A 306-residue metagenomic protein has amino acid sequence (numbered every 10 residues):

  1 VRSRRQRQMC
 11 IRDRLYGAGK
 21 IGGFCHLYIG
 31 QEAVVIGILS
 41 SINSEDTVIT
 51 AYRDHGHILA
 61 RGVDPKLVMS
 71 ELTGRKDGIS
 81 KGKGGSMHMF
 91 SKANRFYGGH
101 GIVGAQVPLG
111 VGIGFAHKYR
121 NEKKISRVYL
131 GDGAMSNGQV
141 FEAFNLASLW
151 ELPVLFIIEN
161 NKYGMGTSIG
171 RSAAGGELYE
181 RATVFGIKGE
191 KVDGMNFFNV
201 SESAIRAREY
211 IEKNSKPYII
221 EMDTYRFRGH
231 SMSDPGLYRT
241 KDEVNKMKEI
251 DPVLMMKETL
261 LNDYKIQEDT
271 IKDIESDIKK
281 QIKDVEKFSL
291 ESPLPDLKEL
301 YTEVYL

Functional and structural regions predicted by a protein language model:
V1-R7, I11: Single conserved hydrophobic/aromatic residue that forms the stacking wall/gate of nucleotide- or nucleobase-binding
K20-W150, S168-A174, Y179, V184-G186: Cofactor-binding active-site loop characterized by glycine-rich and histidine/acidic residues
G56, K162-M165, R226-R228: Short gly/pro/ser/thr-enriched loop/turn and capping motifs at secondary-structure boundaries
K118-E122, A174-R206, E249-E275: Conserved thiamine diphosphate
W150-G170: A short, conserved beta-to-alpha structural element at the edge of catalytic cores that scaffolds binding
I157-I158, E190-D193, V200, I219-D223: Short, conserved beta-strand edge motifs with alternating hydrophobic and charged residues
K162-T167, I187-V192, L237-N245, T270: Short beta-alpha connecting loops at secondary-structure transitions that line or flank enzyme active sites
Y210-L306: Glycine/aspartate-rich loop-and-adjacent alpha/beta segment that forms the canonical ThDP
